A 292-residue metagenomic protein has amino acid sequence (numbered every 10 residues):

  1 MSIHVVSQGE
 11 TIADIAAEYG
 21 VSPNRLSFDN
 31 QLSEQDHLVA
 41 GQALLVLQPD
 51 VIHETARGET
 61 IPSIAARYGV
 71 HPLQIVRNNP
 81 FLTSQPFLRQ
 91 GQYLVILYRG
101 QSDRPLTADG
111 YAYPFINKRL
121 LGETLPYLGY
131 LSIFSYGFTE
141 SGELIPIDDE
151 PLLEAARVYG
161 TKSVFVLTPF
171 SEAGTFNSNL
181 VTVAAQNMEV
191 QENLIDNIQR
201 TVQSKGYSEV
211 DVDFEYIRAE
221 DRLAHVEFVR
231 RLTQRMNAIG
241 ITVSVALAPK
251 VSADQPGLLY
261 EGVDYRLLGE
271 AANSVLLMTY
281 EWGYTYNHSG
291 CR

Functional and structural regions predicted by a protein language model:
M1-Y19, Q42-G69: Primarily a LysM-type cell-wall glycan-binding module
T11, T60, H71-Y130, D196 (+1 more regions): Non-catalytic accessory regions flanking glycosidase/transglycosidase catalytic cores in CAZymes
N30-Q48, P86-R99: Short, structured interface segments
R99-E192: Glycan-recognition patch characteristic of GH18 chitinases/ENGases and related GlcNAc/peptidoglycan-binding proteins
T107-D109, Y130-S132, K162-V166, E209-D211 (+2 more regions): Structural preference for beta-strand elements that scaffold enzyme active sites
Y111-F115, Y136, T168-F170, E215-I217 (+2 more regions): Active-site beta-loop-alpha junctions enriched in small/polar residues
S132, N193-A224, N273-H288: Active-site groove signature of glycoside hydrolases
E140-I147, L223, R231-R292: Substrate-binding surface in catalytic domains of secreted glycosidases
